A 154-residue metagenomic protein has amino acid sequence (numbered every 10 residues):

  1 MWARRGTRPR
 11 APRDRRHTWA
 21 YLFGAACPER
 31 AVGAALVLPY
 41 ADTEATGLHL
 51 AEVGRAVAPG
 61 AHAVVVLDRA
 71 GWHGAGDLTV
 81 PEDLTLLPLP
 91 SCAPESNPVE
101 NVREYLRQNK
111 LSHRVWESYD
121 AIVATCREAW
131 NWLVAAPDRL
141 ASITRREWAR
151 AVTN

Functional and structural regions predicted by a protein language model:
M1-A51, R146-E147, A151: Extended, low-complexity cationic-aromatic segments
R5-R16, E82-N101, V115: RNase H-like polynucleotidyl transferase catalytic core
W19, L67-R69, L87-L111, I122: RNase H-like two-metal-ion nuclease catalytic core shared by retroviral integrases and related mobile-element nucleases
C27-R30, A70-H73, C92-P94: Short, solvent-exposed loop/turn segments at secondary-structure junctions
E44-V64: Short, basic/hydrophobic alpha-helical segments
G74, P90-A93, D120, A135: Carbohydrate transferase catalytic cores enriched for Leloir-type hexosyltransferases
A75-D83: Short, aromatic/basic amphipathic alpha-helical patches
V99-N154: C-terminal anion-handling pockets and recognition modules
